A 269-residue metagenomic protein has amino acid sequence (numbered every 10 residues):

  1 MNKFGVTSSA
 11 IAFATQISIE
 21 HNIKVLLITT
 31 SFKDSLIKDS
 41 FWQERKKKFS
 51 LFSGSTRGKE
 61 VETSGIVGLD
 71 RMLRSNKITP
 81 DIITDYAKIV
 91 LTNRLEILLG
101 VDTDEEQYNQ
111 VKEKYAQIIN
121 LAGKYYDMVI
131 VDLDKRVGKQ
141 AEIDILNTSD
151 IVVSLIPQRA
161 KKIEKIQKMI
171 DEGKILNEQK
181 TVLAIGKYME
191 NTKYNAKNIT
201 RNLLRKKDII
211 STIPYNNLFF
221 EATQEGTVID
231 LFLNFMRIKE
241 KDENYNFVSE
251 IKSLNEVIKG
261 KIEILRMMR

Functional and structural regions predicted by a protein language model:
M1-N76: Walker A/P-loop NTP-binding active-site region of P-loop NTPases, recognizing the glycine-rich GxxxxGKT/S
I28-T29, L99-G100, I130-D132, V152-P157 (+2 more regions): Conserved beta-strand segments of the P-loop GTPase G domain that flank and frequently precede/overlap
N76-G138: Cytosolic-facing regulatory segments adjacent to core modules
N109-A116, Q167-N191: P-loop/Walker A phosphate-binding loop and immediately adjacent motor/lid segment at beta-alpha junctions
Y126, S149-D150, K207: Short, well-ordered alpha-helix to beta-strand connector turns
Q140-R159: Inter-motif core of Ras-like GTPase G domains
K187-R237: Beta-strand-loop-alpha "switch" segments that mediate conformational coupling across diverse proteins
I229-R269: NTP-binding/hydrolysis catalytic cores, primarily Walker-type P-loop NTPases
